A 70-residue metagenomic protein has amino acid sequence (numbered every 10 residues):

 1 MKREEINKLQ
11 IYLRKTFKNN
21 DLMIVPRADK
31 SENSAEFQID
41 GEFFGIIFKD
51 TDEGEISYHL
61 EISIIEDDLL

Functional and structural regions predicted by a protein language model:
M1-L70: Terminal leader/tail segments of proteins
